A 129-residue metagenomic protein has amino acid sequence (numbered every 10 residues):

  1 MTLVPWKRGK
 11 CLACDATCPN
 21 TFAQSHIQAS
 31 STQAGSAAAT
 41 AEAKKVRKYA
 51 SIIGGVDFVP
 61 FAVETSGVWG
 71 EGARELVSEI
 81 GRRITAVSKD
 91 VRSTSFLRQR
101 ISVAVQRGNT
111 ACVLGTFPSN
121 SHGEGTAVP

Functional and structural regions predicted by a protein language model:
M1: Core catalytic machinery and nucleic-acid-binding channels of phosphodiester-processing enzymes
W6-L12, C18-P129: Non-catalytic C-terminal interaction segments of nucleic acid-processing enzymes
